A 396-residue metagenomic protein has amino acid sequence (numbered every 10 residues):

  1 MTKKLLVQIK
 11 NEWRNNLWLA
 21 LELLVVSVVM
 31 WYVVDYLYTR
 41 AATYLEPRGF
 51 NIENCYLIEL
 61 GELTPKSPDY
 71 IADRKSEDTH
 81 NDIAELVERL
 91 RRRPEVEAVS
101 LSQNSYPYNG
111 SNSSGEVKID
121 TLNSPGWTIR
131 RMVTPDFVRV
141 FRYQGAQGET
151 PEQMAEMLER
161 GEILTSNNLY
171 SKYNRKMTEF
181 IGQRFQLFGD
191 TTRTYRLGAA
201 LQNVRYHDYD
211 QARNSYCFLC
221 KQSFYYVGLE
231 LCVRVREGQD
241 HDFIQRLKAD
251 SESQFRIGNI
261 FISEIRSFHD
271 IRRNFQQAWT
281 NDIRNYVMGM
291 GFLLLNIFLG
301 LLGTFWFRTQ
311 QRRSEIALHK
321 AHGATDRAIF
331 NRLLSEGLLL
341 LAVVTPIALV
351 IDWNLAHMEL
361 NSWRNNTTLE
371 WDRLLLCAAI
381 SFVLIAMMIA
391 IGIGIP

Functional and structural regions predicted by a protein language model:
T2-V7, R40, C377-P396: C-terminal membrane-exit region of the final transmembrane helix in multipass inner-membrane proteins
K3-V7, L299-L339: Intracellular coupling helices
W13-T39, A278-S314, L341-A348, M387: Hydrophobic alpha-helical transmembrane segments of multi-pass inner-membrane transport and secretion
V34-P125: Membrane-proximal extracellular/periplasmic loop immediately following the first transmembrane helix
N123-N214: Hydrophobic secondary-structure segments that place a key small or acidic residue at a functional site
E159-R160, N167-S171, D190-I283: "Rare, low-scoring activations can occur in soluble or secreted enzymes where short amphipathic helices or signal
N274, P346-A379: Short helix-loop junctions at transmembrane helix boundaries
L333-I347, F382-V383: Selective transmembrane-helix segments that form parts of the transport pathway or gating/packing helices in multipass
